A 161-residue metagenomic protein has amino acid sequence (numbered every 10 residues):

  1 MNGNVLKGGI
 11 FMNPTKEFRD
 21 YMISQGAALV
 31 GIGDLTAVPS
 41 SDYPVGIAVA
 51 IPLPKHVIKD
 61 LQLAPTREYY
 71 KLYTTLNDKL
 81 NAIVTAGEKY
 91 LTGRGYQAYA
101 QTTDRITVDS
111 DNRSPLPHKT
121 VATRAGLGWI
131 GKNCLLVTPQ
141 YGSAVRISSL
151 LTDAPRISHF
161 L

Functional and structural regions predicted by a protein language model:
N2-N4: Acidic/polar hotspots within intrinsically disordered regions
G8-A82: Non-catalytic, usually N-terminal nucleic-acid engagement modules in DNA/RNA processing proteins
A37-S41, T75-L161: Catalytic cores of enzyme domains
